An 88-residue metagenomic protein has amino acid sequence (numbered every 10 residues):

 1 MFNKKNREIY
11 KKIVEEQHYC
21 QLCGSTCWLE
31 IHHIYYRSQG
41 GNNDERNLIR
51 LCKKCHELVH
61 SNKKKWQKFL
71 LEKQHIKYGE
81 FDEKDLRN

Functional and structural regions predicted by a protein language model:
M1-Y19, G40-N42, F69-E72, K77-R87: Short, charged surface segments at domain edges that flank catalytic/cofactor-binding sites
Q21-R50: Histidine-centered nuclease catalytic patch
W28, L48-F69: Short Cys/His-centered divalent metal-binding micro-motifs
I31, K53, E57, K73-F81: Charge-rich, low-complexity amphipathic helices in intrinsically disordered tails/linkers adjacent to domains
Y35-Y36, V59, K63, K77: Intrinsic structural disorder/low-complexity segments
